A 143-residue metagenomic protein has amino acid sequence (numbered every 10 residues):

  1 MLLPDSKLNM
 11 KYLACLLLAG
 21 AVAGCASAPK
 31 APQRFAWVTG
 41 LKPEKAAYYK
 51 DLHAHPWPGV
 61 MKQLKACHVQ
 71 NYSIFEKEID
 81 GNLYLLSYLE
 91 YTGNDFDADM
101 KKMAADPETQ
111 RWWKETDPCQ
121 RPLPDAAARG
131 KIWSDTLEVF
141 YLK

Functional and structural regions predicted by a protein language model:
L3-A14: Bacterial N-terminal signal peptides that target proteins for export
A23-G24: C-terminal motif of bacterial Sec signal peptides marking the signal peptidase cleavage site
P32-A46: Terminal, regulation- and interaction-focused segments at domain boundaries
T39-L41, Y88-Y91: Short beta-strand-to-loop capping motifs
K45-Q70: Short amphipathic alpha-helical segments
Q63-Q70, E90-S134: An amphipathic, aromatic/His-enriched active-site/gating alpha helix that lines ligand/cofactor pockets
F75-I79: Short beta-strand micro-motifs enriched in acidic
G81-Y84: A short, glycine/Asx- and small/polar-enriched loop/turn that sits immediately N-terminal to a beta-strand
